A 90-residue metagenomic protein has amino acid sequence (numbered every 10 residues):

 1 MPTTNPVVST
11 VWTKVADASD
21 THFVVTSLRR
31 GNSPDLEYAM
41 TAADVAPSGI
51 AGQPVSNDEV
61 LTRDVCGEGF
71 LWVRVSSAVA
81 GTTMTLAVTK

Functional and structural regions predicted by a protein language model:
M1, T89-K90: Short intrinsically disordered terminal tails
M1-H22, N57, V79: Surface-exposed ligand/attachment interfaces on beta-rich extracellular proteins
D20-V24, D64-G81: Noncatalytic modules at the cell exterior or secretory-pathway interfaces, chiefly beta-strand-rich lectin/adhesion
R29-P47, L86: Short, surface-exposed beta-strand/strand-loop-strand elements in extracellular ectodomains
R30-G31, P54, D64, V75: Positively charged, low-complexity intrinsically disordered regions
S48-E68: Intrinsically disordered, low-complexity Pro/Gly/Ser/Thr-rich segments with frequent PxxP/GP/PP motifs and embedded
V79-T89: Edge beta-strands of jelly-roll/beta-sandwich modules across compartments, strongly enriched in secreted/luminal
